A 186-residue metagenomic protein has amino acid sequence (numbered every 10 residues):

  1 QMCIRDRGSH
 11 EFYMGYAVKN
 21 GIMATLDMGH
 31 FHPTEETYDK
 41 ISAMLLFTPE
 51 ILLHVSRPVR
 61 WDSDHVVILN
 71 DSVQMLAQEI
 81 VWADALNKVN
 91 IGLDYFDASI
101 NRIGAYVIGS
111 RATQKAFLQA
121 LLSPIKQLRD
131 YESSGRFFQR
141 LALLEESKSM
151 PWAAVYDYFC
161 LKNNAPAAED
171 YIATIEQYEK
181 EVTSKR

Functional and structural regions predicted by a protein language model:
M2-I4: Short, small-residue-biased leader/transition segments that mark boundaries at the very start of proteins
R7-G8, Q114: Non-catalytic scaffold segments within catalytic domains of secreted glycoside hydrolases
M14-L26, H32-R186: Histidine-acidic metal/acid-base catalytic patches
